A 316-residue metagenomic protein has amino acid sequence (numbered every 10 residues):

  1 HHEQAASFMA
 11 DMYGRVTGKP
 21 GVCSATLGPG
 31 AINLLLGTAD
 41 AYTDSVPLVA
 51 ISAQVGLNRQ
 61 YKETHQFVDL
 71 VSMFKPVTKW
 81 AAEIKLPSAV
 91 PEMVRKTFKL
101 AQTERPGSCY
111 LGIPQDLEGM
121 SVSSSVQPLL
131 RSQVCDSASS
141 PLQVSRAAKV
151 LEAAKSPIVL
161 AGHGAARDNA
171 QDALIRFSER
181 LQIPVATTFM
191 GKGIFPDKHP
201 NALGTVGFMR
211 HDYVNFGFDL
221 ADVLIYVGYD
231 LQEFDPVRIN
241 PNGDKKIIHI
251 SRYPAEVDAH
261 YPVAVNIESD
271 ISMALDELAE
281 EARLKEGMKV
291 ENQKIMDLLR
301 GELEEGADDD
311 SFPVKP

Functional and structural regions predicted by a protein language model:
H1-F8, C23-G30, K85-L86, K315: Active-site nucleophile and cofactor-binding loops and adjacent substrate-binding regions of central metabolic enzymes
E3-A5, T26-A31, D40, S52-N58 (+4 more regions): Acidic, glycine-rich active-site loops and adjacent beta-strand->loop/helix elements that engage anionic groups
M12, Q54-P76, D197-N201, D258 (+1 more regions): Active-site-proximal loop->helix
R15, H163-I248: Glycine-rich, anion-gripping cofactor-binding loops and their flanking helix/strand elements in enzyme active sites
R15-A25, A31-S52, K75-Q127, V150 (+3 more regions): Structural signature of the thiamine diphosphate
R15-T17, Q66-D69, L100, Q127-L129 (+4 more regions): Short, hinge-like loop/turn segments at secondary-structure boundaries
S88, S124-S125, G243-P316: Phosphate/pyrophosphate-binding active-site segments
S88-A89, G112-P200, V223, Q293-P316: Cofactor-pocket helix-loop regions in the catalytic cores of large enzyme subunits
